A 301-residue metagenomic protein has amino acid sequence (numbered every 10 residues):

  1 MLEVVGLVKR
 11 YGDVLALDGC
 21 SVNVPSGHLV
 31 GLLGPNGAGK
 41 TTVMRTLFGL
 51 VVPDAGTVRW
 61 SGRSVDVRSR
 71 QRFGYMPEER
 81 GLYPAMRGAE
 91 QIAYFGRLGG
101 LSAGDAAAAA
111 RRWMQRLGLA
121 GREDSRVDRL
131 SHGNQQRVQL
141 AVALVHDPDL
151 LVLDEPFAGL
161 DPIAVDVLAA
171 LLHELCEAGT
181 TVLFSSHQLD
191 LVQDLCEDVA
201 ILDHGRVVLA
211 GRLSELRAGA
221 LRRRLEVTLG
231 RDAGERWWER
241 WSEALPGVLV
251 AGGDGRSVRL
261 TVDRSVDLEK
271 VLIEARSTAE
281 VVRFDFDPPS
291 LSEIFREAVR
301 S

Functional and structural regions predicted by a protein language model:
L2-V4, K9-D203, L209: ABC transporter nucleotide-binding domains
V5, T228, D285-D287: Solvent-exposed beta-strand sheet faces enriched in polar/charged residues
F48, R80, L245-P246, A279: Structural motif
S69, A220, F295-A298: Short, flexible helix/strand-to-coil boundary loops that buttress conserved ligand/catalytic motifs in alpha/beta
A169-V262: ABC transporter nucleotide-binding domain
D263-S301: C-terminal coupling/interaction segments
